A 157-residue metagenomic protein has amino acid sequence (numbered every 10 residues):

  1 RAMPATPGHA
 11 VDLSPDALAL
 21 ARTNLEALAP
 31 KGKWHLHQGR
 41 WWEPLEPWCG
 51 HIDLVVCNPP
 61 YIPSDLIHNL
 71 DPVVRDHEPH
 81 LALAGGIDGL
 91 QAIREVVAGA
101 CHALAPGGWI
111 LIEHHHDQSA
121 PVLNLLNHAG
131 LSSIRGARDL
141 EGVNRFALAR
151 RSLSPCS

Functional and structural regions predicted by a protein language model:
R1-H68: Conserved SAM/SAH cofactor-binding pocket of Class I
M3, A29-K31, E78, A105 (+1 more regions): Short, well-ordered coil/turn elements that cap or connect secondary structure elements
L13, L18-L20, L25, L54 (+6 more regions): Generic leucine side-chain signal with a strong bias for well-ordered alpha-helical environments
N58, H77, E113: Alpha/beta-hydrolase-fold catalytic nucleophile elbow
Y61-A92: Mobile active-site "lid"/loop adjacent to the S-adenosyl-L-methionine
I87-R150: Conserved Class I SAM-dependent methyltransferase catalytic core
S152-S157: Flexible, glycine-/basic-rich loop-and-beta segments that form/coincide with the SAM-dependent methyltransferase
